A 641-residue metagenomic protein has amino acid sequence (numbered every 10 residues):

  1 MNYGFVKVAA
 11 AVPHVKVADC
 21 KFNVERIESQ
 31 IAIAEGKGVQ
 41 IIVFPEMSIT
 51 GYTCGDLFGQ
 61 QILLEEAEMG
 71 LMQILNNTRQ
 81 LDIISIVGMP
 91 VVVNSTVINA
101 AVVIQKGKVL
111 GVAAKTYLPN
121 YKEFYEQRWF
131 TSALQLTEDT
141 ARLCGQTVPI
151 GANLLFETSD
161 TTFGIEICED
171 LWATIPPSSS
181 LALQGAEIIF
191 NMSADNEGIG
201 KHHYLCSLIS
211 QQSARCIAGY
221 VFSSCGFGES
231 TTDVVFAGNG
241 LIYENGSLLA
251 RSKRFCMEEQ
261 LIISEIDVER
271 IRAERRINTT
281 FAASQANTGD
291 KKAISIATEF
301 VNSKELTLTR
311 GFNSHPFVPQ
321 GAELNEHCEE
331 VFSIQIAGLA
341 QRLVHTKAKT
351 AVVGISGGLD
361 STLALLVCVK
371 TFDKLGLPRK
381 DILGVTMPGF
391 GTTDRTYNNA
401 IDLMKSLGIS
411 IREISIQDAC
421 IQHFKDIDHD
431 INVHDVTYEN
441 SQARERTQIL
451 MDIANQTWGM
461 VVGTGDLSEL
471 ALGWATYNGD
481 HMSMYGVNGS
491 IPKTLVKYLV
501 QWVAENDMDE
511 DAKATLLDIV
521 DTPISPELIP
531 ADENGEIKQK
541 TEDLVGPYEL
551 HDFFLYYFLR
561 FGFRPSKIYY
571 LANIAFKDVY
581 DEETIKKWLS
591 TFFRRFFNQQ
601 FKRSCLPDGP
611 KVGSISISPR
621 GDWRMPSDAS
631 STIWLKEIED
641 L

Functional and structural regions predicted by a protein language model:
M1-V352, K370-R379, I411: Enzyme catalytic cores with a strong preference for nitrogen-chemistry domains
K7, N23, S159, C216-A218 (+5 more regions): ATP/NTP-dependent adenylation/nucleotidyl-transfer catalytic domains that generate, transfer, or process NMP-activated
